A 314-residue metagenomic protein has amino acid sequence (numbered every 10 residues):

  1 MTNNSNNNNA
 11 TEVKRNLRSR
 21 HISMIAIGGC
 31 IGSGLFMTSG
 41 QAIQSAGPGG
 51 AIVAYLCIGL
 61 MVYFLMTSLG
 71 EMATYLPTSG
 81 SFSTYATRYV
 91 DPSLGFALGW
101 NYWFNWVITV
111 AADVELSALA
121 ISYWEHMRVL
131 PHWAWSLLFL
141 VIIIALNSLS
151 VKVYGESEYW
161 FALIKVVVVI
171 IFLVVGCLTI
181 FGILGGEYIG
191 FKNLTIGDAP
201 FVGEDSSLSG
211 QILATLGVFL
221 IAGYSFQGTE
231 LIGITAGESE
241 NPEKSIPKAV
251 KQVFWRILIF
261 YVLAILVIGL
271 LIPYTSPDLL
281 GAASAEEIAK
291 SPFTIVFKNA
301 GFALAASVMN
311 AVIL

Functional and structural regions predicted by a protein language model:
M1-G40, Q44-G49, Y63-T67, S79: Membrane-interface "cap" regions at the ends of multi-pass membrane proteins
N16-A26, D91-F104, S207-L220, N299-L314: Select transmembrane alpha-helical segments in multipass membrane proteins
Q41, A54, V62-S148, V153 (+2 more regions): Hydrophobic transmembrane alpha-helices that form the core helical bundles of multi-pass secondary transporters
A46-P48, Y75-S79, R88-L94, G237-S245 (+1 more regions): Juxtamembrane helix-boundary/capping and inter-helix hinge elements in multi-pass membrane proteins
G50, F161-I164, L231-G269: Junctions where cytoplasmic loops transition into the N-terminal start of transmembrane alpha-helices in multi-pass
T78, N101-L116, I221-S239, A303-L314: Membrane-helix boundary/coupling elements in multi-pass transport proteins
T84, Y123-M127, P200-S206, V218 (+1 more regions): TM-loop-TM module centered on a large, flexible mid-protein loop between adjacent transmembrane helices in multi-pass
W133-I196, F226-Q227, V250-L258: Membrane-interface loop-to-helix entry segments
